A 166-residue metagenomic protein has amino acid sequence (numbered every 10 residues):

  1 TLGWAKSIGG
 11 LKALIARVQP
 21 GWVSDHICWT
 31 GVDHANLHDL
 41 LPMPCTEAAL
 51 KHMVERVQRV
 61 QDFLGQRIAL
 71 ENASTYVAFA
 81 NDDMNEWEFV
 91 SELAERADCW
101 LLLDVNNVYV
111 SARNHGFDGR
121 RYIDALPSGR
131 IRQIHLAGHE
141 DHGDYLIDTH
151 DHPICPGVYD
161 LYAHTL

Functional and structural regions predicted by a protein language model:
T1, I27-C28, A73-T75, N106-V110 (+1 more regions): Active-site beta-loop-alpha junctions enriched in small/polar residues
T1, K6, D151-C155: Proteins with a high burden of low-complexity, intrinsically disordered sequence enriched in S/T/G/P/A and R, requiring
G3-L101: Active-site acidic/histidine proton-transfer and metal-coordination neighborhood in alpha/beta enzyme cores
V23, D104, I134: Conserved, mostly hydrophobic/aromatic
L40-P44, L50, S111-L166: Gly/Pro-rich active-site loop or hairpin
F79-D83, V105, A112-H115: A short secondary-structure junction signal
